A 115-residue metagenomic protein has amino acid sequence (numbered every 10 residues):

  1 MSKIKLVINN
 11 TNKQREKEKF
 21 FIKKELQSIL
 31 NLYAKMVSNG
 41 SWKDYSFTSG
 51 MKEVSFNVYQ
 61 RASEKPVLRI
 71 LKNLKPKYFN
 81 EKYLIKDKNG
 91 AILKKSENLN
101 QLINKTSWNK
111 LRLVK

Functional and structural regions predicted by a protein language model:
S2-T11, P66-G90, L99, W108: Short aromatic-glycine-(Arg/Gly/Cys) micro-motifs in beta-strand/loop hairpins
I4-V54: Negatively charged, low-complexity tracts enriched in Asp/Glu with abundant Ser/Thr
M51-V54, R61-P66: Short, charged/polar surface micro-motifs in flexible loops or helix N-caps
E53-S55, N80-E81: Short, surface-exposed beta-edge/turn micro-motifs
N57-Y59, L71: Short, hydrophobic/aromatic-rich beta-strand segments within well-structured domains
L93-K115: Well-ordered alpha/beta subsegment
